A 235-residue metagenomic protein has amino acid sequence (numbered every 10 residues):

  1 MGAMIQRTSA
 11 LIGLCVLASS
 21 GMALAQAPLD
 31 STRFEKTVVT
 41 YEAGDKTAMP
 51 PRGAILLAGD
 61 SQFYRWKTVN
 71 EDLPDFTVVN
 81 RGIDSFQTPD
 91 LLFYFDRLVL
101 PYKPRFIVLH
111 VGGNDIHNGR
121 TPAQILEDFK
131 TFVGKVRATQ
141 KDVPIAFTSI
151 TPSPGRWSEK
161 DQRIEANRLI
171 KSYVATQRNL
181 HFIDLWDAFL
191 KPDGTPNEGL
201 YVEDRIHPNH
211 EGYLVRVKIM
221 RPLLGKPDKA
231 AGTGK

Functional and structural regions predicted by a protein language model:
M1-L56, F63, K67, E71-L73 (+1 more regions): N-terminal secretory targeting modules
A48-P51, D72-L73, L100-Y102, A138-Q140 (+1 more regions): Extracellular/periplasmic catalytic domains that process cell-envelope and extracellular macromolecules
I55-A58, V78-G82, F106-H110, P144-S149 (+2 more regions): Structural recognition of the beta-strand scaffold that forms the well-ordered cores of secreted hydrolase catalytic
Q62-V79, T88-L126, A146, I150-P154: Oxyanion-hole/transition-state-stabilizing segment in secreted/luminal serine hydrolases and related acyltransferases
P122-F132, Q162-N167: Charged helix-capping and loop-helix junction motifs
P152-K235: Catalytic His-Asp segment of secreted/periplasmic serine-dependent ester chemistry enzymes
